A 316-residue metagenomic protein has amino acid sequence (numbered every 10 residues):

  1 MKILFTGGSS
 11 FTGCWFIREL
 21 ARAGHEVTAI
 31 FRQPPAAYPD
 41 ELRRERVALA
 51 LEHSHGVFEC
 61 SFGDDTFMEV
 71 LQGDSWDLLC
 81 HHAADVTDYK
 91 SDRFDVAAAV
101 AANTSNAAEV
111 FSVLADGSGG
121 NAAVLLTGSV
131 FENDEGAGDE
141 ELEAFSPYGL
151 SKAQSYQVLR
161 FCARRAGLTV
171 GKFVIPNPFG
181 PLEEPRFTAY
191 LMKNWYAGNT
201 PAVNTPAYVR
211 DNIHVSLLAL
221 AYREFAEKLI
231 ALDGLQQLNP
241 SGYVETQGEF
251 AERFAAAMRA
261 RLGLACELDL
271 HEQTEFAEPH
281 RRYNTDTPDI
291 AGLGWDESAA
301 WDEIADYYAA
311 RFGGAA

Functional and structural regions predicted by a protein language model:
M1-D74: N-terminal Rossmann/SDR dinucleotide-binding element
T6, I30, L79-A83, V124-V130 (+1 more regions): SDR active-site strand-loop-helix element
S54-A102: NAD(P)H-binding glycine-rich loop region in Rossmannoid oxidoreductase-like domains and their noncatalytic homologs
L79-H81, S105-P147: Conserved Rossmann-fold NAD(P)-dependent oxidoreductase catalytic core, especially the SDR/UDP-sugar
F94-N106, S146, L150-S151: Glycine-rich NAD(P)-binding loop of the Rossmann-fold in SDR/ketoreductase-type enzymes
G149, A153, Q157-R210, V215-R223 (+1 more regions): NAD(P)-dependent short-chain dehydrogenase/reductase
V215, T246-G248, L270-D302, D306-Y307: Conserved C-terminal active-site "lid" loop/helix of NAD(P)H-dependent oxidoreductases that clamps the redox cofactor
K228-F276: Mid/C-terminal beta-alpha module of Rossmann-like enzyme folds, strongest in SDR-family dehydrogenases/epimerases
